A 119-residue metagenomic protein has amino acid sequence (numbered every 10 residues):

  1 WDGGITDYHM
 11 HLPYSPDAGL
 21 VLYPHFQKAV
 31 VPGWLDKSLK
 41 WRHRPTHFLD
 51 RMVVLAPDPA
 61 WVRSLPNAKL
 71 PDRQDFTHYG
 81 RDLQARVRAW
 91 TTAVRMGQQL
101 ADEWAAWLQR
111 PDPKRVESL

Functional and structural regions predicted by a protein language model:
W1-D2, V21: Conserved small-residue
G3-H11, V31: C-terminal substrate-binding/catalytic lobe of Rossmann-fold NAD(P)-dependent dehydrogenases
D7, F26, G33-K37, R42-L119: C-terminal helical/tail subdomains of lipid-metabolizing enzymes
M10-F26: A short alpha/beta connector and helix-capping loop motif
